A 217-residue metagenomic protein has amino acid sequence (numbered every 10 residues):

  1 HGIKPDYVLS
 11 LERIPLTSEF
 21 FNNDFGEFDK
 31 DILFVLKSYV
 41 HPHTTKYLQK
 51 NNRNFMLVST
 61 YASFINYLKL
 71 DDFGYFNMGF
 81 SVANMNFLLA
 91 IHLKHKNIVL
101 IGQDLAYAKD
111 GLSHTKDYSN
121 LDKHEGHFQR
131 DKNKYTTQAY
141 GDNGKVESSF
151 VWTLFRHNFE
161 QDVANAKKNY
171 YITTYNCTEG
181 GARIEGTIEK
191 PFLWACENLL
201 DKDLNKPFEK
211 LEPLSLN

Functional and structural regions predicted by a protein language model:
H1-N217: Metal-ion/cofactor- or nucleotide/acyl-coenzyme-handling active-site neighborhoods
